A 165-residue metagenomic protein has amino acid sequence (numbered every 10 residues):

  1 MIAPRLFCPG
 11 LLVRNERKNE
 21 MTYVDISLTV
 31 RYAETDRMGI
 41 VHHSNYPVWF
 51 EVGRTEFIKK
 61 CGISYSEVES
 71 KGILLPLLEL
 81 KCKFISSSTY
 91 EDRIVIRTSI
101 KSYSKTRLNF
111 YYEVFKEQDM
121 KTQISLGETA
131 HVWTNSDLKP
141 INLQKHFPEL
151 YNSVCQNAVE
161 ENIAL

Functional and structural regions predicted by a protein language model:
A3, V13-E16: Acidic, Ala/Val/Gly-enriched low-complexity intrinsically disordered segments
N19-E56: Catalytic strand-loop segment that frames the active site of acyl-thioester-processing enzymes
V24-I26, K59, T89-Y90, I100-L165: HotDog/MaoC-like acyl-thioester-processing domains
V52-V68: Short beta-strand/loop turn elements enriched in aromatics
G72-Y90: Small beta-barrel nucleic-acid-binding modules, principally OB-folds
L78-F84, V95-R97, Y111: Short structured motifs
